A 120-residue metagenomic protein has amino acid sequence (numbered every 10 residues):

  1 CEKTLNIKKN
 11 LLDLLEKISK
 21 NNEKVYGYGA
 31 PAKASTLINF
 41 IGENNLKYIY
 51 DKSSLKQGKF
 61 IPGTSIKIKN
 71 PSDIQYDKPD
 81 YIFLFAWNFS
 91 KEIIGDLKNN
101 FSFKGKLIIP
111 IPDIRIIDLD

Functional and structural regions predicted by a protein language model:
C1-D120: Hydrophobic, well-ordered beta-alpha structural blocks that scaffold small-molecule cofactor pockets
